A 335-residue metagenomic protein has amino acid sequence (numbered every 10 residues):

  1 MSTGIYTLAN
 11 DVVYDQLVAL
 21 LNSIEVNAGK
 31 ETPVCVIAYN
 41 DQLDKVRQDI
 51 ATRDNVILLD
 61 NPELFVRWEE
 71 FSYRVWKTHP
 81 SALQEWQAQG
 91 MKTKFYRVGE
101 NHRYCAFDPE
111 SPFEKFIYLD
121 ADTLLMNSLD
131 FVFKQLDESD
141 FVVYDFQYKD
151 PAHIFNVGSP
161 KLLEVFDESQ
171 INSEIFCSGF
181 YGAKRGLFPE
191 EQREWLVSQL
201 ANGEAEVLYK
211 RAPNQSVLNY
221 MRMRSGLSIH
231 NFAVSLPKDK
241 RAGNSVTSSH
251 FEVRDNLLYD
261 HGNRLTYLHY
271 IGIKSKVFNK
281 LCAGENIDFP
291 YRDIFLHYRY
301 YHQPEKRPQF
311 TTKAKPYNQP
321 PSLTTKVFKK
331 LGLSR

Functional and structural regions predicted by a protein language model:
M1-T3, T7, Q16-A19, E190-R335: A glycosyltransferase accessory/donor-loop signature
D15, N40-R47, P151-A152: Short, charged/polar "capping" segments at the starts of alpha-helices and the immediately preceding loops
S23-T32: Short, acidic, metal-binding catalytic loop of nucleotide-sugar glycosyltransferases
P33-N40, Y144-D145: Short internal beta-strands
L43-V56, N156, L281-A283: Short, aromatic/basic amphipathic alpha-helical patches
R47-E110: Active-site-proximal specificity loops/subdomain of glycosyltransferases
G99-H153: GT-A fold catalytic core of metal-dependent nucleotide-sugar glycosyltransferases, centered on the diacidic
L129, K134-S198: Conserved catalytic core of nucleotide-sugar-dependent glycosyltransferases
